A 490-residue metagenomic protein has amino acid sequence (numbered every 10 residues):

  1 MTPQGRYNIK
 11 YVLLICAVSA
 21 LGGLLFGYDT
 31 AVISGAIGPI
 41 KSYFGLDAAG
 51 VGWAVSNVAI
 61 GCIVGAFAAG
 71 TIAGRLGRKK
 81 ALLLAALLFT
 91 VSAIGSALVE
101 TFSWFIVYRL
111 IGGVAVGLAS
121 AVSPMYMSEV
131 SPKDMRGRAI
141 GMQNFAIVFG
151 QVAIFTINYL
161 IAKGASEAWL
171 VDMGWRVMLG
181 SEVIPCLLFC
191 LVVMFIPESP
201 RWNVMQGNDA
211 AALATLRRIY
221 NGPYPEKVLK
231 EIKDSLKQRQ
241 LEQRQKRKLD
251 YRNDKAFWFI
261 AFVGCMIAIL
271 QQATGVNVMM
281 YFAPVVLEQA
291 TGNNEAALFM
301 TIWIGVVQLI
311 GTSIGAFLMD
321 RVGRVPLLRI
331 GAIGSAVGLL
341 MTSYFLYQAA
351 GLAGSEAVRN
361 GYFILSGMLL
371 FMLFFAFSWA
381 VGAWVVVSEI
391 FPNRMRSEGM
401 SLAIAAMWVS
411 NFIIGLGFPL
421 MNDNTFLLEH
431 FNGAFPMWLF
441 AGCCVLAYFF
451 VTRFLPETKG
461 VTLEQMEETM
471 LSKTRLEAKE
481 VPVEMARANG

Functional and structural regions predicted by a protein language model:
M1-Y220, R239-G490: Alpha-helical transmembrane bundle of multi-pass membrane proteins
R218-V228: Short intracellular "coupling" helices and adjacent cytoplasmic loop segments at the cytosolic face of multi-pass
K227-R239: TPR/TPR-like alpha-solenoid helical repeat scaffolds
